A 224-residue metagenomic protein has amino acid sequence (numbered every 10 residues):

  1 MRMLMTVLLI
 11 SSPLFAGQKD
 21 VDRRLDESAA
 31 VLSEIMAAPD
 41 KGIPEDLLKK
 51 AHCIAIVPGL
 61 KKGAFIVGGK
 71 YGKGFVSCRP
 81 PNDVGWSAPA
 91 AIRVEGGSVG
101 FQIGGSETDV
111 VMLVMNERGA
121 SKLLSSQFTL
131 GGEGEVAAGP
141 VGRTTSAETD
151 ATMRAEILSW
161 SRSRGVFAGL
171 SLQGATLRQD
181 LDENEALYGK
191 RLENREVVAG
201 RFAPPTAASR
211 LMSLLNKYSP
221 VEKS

Functional and structural regions predicted by a protein language model:
M1-V7: Sec-dependent signal peptide recognition, specifically the positively charged N-region followed immediately by
S12-A16: Sec/Tat signal peptide C-region and signal peptidase I cleavage site
G17-S224: Small-residue-enriched, tightly packed secondary-structure blocks
